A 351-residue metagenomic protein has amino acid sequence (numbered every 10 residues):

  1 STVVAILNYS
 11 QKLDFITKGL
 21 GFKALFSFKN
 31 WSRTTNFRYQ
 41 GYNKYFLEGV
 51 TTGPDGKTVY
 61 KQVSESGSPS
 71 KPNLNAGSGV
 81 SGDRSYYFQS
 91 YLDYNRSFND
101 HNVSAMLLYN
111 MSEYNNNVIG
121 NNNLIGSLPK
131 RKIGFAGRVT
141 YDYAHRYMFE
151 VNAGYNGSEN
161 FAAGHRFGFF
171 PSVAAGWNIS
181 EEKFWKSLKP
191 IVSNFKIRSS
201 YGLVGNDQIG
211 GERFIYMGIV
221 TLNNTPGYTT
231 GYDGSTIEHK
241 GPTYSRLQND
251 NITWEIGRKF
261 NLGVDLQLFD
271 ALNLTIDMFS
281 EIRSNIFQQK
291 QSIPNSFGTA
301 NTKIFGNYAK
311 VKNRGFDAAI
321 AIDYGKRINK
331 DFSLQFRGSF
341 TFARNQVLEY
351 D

Functional and structural regions predicted by a protein language model:
S1-Y39, E48-D351: Extracellular/periplasmic, surface-exposed regions of secreted and cell-surface proteins
